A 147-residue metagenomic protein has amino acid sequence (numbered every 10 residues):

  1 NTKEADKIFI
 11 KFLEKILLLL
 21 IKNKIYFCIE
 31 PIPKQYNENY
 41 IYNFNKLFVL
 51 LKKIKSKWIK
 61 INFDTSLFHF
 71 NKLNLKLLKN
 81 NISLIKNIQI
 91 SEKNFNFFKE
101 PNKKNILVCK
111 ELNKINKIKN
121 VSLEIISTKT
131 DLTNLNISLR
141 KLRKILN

Functional and structural regions predicted by a protein language model:
N1, P33-Q35, S127: Short, flexible active-site-adjacent loop segments at beta-strand->alpha-helix junctions, enriched in small/polar
N1-K7, I137: Surface-exposed, active-site-proximal loop segments in enzymatic domains
A5, Y36-E38, F70: Glycine-rich "substrate-gating" loop/helix at the edge of Rossmann-like oxidoreductase active sites
A5-N23: An active-site-proximal structural segment forming one wall of the substrate-binding cleft that immediately precedes
K7, F27-E30, I61, S122: General secondary-structure edge motif
E14-K15, I41-N147: Histidine-acidic metal/acid-base catalytic patches
L20-I54: Basic- and aromatic-lined ligand-binding clefts that recognize polyanionic substrates
